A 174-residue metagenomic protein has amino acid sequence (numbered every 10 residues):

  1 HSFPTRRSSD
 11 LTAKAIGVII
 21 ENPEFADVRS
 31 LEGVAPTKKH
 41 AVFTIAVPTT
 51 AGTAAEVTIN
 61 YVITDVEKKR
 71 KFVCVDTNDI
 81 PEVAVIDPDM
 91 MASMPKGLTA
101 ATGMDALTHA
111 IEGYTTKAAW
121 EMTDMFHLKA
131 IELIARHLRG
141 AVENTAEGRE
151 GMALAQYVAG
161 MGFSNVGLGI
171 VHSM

Functional and structural regions predicted by a protein language model:
H1-S8: Short, small-residue-biased leader/transition segments that mark boundaries at the very start of proteins
R6, I45-P48, V85-D87, T108: Short beta-strand segments
R7, A15-I16, Q156: Glycine-rich, small/polar surface segments that engage phosphate groups of diverse ligands
D10-T12, T37, A41, A51-V57 (+3 more regions): Short, well-ordered, mixed-charge alpha-helical segments that flank or form enzyme active sites
A15-E32, I59-K69: A glycine- and small-aliphatic-rich helix-loop capping segment at beta-alpha/alpha-beta transitions that lines
N22-T49, N78: Short, acidic/small-residue loops that bind anionic groups at enzyme active sites
N60-V166: Carboxylate- and glycine-rich phosphate/diphosphate-binding segment that chelates Mg2+/Mn2+
V166-M174: C-terminal catalytic subdomain
